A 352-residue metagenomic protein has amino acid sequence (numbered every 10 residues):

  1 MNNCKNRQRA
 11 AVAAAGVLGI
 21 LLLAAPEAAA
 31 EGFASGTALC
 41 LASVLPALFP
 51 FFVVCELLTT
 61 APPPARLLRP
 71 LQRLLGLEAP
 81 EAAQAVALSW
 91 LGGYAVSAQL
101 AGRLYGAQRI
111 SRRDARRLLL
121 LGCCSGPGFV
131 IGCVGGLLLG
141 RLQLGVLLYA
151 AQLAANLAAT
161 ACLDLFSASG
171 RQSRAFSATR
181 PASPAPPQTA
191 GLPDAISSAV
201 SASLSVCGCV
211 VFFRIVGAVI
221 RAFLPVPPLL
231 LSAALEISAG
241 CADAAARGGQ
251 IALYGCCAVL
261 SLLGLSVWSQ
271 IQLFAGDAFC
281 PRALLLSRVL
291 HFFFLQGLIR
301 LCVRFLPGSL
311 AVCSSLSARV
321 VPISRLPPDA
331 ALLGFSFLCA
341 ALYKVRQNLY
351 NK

Functional and structural regions predicted by a protein language model:
A13-A28, F33-L45, F49-V53, Y149-V226 (+2 more regions): Selected transmembrane alpha-helices and immediately adjacent juxtamembrane segments of polytopic inner-membrane
L23-A34, T59-P64, G132-V134, V216-P227 (+4 more regions): Transmembrane helix-loop junctions in multi-pass membrane proteins
A38, A42-Y105: Membrane helical hairpin/interfacial module
P46, P50, V54, L88 (+10 more regions): Hydrophobic faces of alpha-helical transmembrane segments in multi-pass integral membrane proteins
P63, L192, I196-L260, G264: Transmembrane helical segments that form the transport core of multi-pass membrane transport proteins
L75-L139, L231-A246, L253-A275, L286-V289: Alpha-helical membrane segments and immediately flanking helix-loop junctions that form or couple to the substrate/ion
A98-Q99, Q108-D114, G128-F129, L157 (+1 more regions): C-terminal transmembrane helix pair
G102, L119-C123, P127-R180, F274-A275 (+3 more regions): Alpha-helical transmembrane segments of multi-pass small-molecule/ion transporters
